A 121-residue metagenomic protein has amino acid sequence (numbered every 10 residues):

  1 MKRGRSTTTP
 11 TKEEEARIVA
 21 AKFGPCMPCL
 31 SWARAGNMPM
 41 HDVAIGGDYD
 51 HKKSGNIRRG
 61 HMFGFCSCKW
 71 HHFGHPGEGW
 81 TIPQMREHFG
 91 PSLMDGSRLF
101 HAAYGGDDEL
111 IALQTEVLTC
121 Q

Functional and structural regions predicted by a protein language model:
M1-P39, M94-S97, H101-Q121: A boundary/linker detector
R3, T7, K53-S54, R86: Residues at structural and domain junctions
M27-C66, H75-Q84: Histidine-centered nuclease catalytic patch
N56-F65, F73-Q121: Polybasic, low-complexity binding patches
